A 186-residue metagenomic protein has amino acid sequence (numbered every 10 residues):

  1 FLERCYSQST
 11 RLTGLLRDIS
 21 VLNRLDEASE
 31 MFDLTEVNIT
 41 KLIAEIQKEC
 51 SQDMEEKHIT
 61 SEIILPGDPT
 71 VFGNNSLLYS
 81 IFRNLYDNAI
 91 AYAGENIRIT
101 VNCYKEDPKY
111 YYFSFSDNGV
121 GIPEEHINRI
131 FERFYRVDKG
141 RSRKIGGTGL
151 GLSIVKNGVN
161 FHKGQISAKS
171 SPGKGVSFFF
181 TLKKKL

Functional and structural regions predicted by a protein language model:
S7-L12: Short alpha-helical segment of the dimerization/phosphotransfer core of two-component systems
D33-E36, E55, T60-T70, E106: Conserved catalytic submotifs in the C-terminal HATPase_c
A89-I90: Short helix-loop "hinge" at the ATP-lid/N-box region of the Bergerat-fold HATPase_c
N96-K109: Short beta-strand/loop element within the Bergerat-fold HATPase_c
D117: Acidic ATP/Mg2+-coordinating residue in the GHKL
I122-F134: Short conserved segment of the HATPase_c
